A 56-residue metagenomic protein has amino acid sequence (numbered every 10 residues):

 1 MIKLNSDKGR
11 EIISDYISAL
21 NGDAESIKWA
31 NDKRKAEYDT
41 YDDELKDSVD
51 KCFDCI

Functional and structural regions predicted by a protein language model:
M1, Y41-D43: Intrinsic-disorder/low-complexity linker and hinge segments
I2-N21: N-terminal acidic leader/helix
Y16, Y38-Y41: Sequence-level detector for tyrosine residue identity
D43, D47-I56: Short acidic DE-rich linear segments
